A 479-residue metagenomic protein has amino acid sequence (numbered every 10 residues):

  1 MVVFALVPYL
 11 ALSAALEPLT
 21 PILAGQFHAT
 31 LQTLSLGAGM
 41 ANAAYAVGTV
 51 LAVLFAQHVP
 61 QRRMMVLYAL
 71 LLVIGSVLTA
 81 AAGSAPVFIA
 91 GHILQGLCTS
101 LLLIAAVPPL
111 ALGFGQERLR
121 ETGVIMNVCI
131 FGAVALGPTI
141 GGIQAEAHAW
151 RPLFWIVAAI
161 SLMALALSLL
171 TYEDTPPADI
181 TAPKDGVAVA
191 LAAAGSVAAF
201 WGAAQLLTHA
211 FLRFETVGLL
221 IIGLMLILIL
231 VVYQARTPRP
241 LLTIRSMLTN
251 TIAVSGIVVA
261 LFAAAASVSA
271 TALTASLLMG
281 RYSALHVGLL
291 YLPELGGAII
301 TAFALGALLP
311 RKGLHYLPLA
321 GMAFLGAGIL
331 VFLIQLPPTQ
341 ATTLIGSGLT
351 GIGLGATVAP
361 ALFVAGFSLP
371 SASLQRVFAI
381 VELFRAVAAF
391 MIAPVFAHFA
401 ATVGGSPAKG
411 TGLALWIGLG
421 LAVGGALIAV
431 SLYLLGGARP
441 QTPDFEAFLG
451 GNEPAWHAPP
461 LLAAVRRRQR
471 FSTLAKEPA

Functional and structural regions predicted by a protein language model:
M1-A44, G48-Q57, R62-G75, C98 (+3 more regions): 12-transmembrane solute porter fold
V3, L112-E121, P176-L191, F214 (+3 more regions): Alpha-helical transmembrane segments of integral membrane proteins, especially early/N-terminal helices
L10-P21, V50, I74-S84, F131-E146 (+5 more regions): Membrane-embedded alpha-helical segments in integral membrane proteins
Y45-G48, L101-A106, A133-G137, I160-T171 (+5 more regions): Membrane-embedded alpha-helical core segments of multi-pass
T49-V53, Q57-G186: Helix-loop-helix hairpins in multi-pass membrane proteins, especially solute transporters
V53, A80-V87, L169-T175, A203-H209 (+3 more regions): Transmembrane helix-loop junctions and nearby membrane-interface residues
E146-I257, A265: Hydrophobic transmembrane-helix bundles of small-molecule transporters
L432-A479: Intrinsic disorder in cytosolic terminal tails and internal cytosolic loops of multi-pass membrane transporters
